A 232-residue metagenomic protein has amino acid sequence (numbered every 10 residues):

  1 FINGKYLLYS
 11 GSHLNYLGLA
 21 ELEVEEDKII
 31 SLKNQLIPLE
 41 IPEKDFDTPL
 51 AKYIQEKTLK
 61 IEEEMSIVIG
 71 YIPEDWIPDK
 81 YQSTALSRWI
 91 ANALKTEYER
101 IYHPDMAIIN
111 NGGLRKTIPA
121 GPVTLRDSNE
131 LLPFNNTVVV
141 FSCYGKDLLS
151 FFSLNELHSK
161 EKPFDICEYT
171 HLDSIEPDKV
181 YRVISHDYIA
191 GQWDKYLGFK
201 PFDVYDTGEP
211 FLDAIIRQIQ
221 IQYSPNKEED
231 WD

Functional and structural regions predicted by a protein language model:
F1, L7-S10: Active-site neighborhood of phospho(di)ester-bond hydrolases with catalytic His/Asp-centered motifs
S10-D232: Catalytic centers of hydrolytic enzymes
